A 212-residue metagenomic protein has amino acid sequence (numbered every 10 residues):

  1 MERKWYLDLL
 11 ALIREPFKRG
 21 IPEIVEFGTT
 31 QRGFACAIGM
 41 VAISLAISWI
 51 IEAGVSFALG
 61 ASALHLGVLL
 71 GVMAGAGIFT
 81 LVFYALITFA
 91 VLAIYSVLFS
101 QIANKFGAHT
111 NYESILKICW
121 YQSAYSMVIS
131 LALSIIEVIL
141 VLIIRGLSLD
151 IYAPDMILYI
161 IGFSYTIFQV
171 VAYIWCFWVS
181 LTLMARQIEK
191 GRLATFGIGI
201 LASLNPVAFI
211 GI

Functional and structural regions predicted by a protein language model:
M1-A58, L64-L66: N-terminal juxtamembrane cytosolic/stromal segments of multi-pass membrane proteins
A11, E15-P22, E26, A103-G107 (+3 more regions): Short amphipathic alpha-helical coupling elements at transmembrane boundaries
E26-F34, I38, H65, L69-A85 (+7 more regions): Hydrophobic, aromatic-rich alpha-helical transmembrane segments and their membrane-interface anchor motifs
G39-A58, A74-V82, A132-I143, I160-I167 (+1 more regions): Alpha-helical hydrophobic membrane-insertion segments
M40-E52, I87, V91, Y95 (+5 more regions): Alpha-helical transmembrane segments of multipass membrane proteins
S56-G60, Y95-N111, V141-R145, L181-K190: Juxtamembrane interface at the ends
G67-L140: Alpha-helical transmembrane segments with an aromatic anchor "belt"
L142-I212: Terminal transmembrane helical module of multi-pass membrane proteins
